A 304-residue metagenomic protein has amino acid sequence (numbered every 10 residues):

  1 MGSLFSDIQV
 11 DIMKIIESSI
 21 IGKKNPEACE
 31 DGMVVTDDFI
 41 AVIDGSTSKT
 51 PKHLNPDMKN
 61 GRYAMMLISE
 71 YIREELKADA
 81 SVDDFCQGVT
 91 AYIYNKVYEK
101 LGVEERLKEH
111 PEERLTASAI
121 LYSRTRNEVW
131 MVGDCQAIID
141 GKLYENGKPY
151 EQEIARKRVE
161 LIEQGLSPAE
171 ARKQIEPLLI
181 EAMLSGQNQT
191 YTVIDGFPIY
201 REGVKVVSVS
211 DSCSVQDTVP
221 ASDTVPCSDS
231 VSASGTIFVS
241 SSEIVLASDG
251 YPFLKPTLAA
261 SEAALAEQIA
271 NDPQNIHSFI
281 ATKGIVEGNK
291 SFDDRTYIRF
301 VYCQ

Functional and structural regions predicted by a protein language model:
L4-Q304: PP2C/PPM-type serine/threonine phosphatase catalytic domain
